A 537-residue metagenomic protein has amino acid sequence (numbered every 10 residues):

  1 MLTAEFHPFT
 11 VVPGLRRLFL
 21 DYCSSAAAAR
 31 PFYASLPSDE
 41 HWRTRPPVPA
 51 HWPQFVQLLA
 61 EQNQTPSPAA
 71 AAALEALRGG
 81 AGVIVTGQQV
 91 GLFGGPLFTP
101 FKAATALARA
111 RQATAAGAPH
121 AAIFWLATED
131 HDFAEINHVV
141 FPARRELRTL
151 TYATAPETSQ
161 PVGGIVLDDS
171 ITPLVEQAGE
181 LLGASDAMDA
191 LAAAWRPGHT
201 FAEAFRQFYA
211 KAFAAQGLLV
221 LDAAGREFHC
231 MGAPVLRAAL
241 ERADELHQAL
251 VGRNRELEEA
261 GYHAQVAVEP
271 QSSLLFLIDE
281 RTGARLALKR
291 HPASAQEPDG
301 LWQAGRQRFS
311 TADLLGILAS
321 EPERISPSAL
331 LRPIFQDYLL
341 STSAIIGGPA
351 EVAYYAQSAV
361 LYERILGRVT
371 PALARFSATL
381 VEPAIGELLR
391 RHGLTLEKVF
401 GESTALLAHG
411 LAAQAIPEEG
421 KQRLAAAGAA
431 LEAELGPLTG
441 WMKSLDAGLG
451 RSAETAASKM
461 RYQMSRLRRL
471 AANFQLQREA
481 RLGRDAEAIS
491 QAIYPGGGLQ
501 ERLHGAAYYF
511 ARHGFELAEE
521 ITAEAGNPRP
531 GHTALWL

Functional and structural regions predicted by a protein language model:
M1-T65, G87: N-terminal leader/transition segments
P31, F208, A212-F309, D313 (+2 more regions): Long, compositionally biased intrinsically disordered regions
G80-T114, G347: N-terminal catalytic cores of NTP/NDP-binding nucleotidyl/phosphoryl-transfer enzymes
G94-L97, A110-A134, A372: Glycine-rich phosphate/pyrophosphate-binding loops and their adjacent beta-strand/loop elements at enzyme active sites
L97-F98, F133-V139, G232-L236, Q357: Short acidic, glycine/serine/threonine-rich loops at helix termini
I136-V140, L380-A413: A structural-propensity feature for long, helix-poor, extended segments
V140-D169: A glycine-rich helix N-cap at a beta->alpha junction
E269-S343, P349-V360, V369, F376 (+2 more regions): A translation/RNA-centric and nucleic-acid-associated enzymatic feature enriched in Class II aminoacyl-tRNA synthetases
